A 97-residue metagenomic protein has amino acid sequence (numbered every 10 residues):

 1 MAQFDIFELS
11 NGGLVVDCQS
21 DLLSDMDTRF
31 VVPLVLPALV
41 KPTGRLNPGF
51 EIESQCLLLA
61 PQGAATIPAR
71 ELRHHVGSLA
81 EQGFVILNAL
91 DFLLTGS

Functional and structural regions predicted by a protein language model:
M1, D5, L14-D17, P33 (+2 more regions): A near-ubiquitous, low-amplitude feature marking generic local secondary-structure context
Q3-L46: Compact nucleic-acid interaction/catalytic patches
L46-I52: Ser/Thr/Gly-rich flexible loops in soluble cytosolic domains mediating phosphotransfer, phosphorylation
I52-S97: C-terminal terminal-subdomain/extension
